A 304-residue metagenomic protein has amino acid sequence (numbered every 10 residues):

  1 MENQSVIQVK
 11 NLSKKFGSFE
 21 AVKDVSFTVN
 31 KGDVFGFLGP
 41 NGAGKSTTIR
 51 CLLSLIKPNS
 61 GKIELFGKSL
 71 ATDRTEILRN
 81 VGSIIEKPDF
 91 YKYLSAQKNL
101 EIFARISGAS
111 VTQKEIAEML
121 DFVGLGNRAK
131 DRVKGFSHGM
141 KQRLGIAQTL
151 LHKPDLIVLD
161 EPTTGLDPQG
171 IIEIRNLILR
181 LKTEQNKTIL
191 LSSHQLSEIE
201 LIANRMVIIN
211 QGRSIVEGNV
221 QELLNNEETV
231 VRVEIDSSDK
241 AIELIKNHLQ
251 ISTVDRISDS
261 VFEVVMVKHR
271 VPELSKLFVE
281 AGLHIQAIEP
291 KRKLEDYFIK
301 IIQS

Functional and structural regions predicted by a protein language model:
G61-T72, E76-I77: Conserved ABC transporter NBD signature motif
E101, R105-R128: Conserved ABC ATPase "signature" region
K153: Conserved catalytic motifs of ABC-family nucleotide-binding domains
I157-E161: Catalytic Walker B motif of ABC-type/P-loop ATPase nucleotide-binding domains
R175-V265: ABC transporter nucleotide-binding domain
M266-S304: C-terminal coupling/interaction segments
